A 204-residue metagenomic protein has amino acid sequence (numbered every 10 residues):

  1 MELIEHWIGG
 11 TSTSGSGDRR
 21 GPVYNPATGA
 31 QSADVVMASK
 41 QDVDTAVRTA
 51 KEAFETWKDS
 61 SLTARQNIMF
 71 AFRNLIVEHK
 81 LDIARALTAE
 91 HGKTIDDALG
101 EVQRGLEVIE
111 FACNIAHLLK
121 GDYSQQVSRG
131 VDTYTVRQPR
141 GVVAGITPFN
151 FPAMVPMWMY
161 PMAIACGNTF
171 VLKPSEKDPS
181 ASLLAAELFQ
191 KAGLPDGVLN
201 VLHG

Functional and structural regions predicted by a protein language model:
M1-D34, N67, A71, G121-T147: Terminal low-complexity tails and localization/encapsulation signals of metabolic enzymes
W7, F54-W57, F149, W158: Signature tryptophan residues that serve as conserved aromatic anchors
W7-I8, P22-N25, Q31-T45, G193-V198 (+1 more regions): Histidine- and aromatic-rich ligand-binding microenvironments
S14-R19, L75-T88, L106, L188-L194 (+1 more regions): Generic alpha-helical hydrophobic packing signal
S16, V43, K80, A98 (+2 more regions): Alpha-helix N-cap/helix-start motif
S32-L119: Glycine-rich loop-to-alpha-helix module at the N-terminal edge of alpha/beta enzyme cores
G121-G204: Rossmann-like NAD(P) dinucleotide-binding subdomain of oxidoreductase/dehydrogenase enzymes
